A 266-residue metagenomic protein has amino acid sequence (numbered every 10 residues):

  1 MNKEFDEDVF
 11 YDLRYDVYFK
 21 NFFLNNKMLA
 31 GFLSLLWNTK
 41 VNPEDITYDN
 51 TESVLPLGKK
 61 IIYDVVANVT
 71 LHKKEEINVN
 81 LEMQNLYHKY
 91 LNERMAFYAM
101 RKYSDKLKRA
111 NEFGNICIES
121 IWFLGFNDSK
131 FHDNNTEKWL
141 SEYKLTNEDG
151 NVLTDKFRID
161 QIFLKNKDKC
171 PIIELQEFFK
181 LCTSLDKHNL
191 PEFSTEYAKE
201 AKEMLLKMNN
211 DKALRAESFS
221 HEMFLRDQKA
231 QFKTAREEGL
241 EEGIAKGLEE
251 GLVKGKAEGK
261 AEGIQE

Functional and structural regions predicted by a protein language model:
M1-E266: Elongated, amphipathic alpha-helical interaction scaffolds
